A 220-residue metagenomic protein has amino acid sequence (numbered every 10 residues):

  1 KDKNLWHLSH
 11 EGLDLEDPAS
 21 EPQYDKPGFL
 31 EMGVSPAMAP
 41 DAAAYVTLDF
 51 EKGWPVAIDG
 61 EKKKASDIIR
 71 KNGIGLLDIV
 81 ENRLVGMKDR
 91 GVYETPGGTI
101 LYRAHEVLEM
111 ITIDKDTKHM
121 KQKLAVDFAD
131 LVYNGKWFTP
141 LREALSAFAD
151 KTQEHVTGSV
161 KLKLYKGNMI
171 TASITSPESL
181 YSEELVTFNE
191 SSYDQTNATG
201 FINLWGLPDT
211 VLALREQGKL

Functional and structural regions predicted by a protein language model:
K1-L220: Nucleotide-activated chemistry modules centered on ATP-dependent adenylation/adenylyltransferase
